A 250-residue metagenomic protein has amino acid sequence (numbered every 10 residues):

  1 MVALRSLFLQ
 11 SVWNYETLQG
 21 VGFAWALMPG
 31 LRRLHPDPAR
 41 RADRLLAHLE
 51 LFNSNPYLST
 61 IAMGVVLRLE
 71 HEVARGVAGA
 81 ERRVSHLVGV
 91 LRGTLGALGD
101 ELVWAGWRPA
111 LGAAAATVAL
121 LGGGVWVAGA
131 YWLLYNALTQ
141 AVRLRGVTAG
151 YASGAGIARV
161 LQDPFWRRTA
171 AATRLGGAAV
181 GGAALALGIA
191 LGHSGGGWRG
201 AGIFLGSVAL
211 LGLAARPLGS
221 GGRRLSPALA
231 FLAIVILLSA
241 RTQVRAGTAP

Functional and structural regions predicted by a protein language model:
M1-A80: Soluble N-terminal domains of membrane-associated systems
A80-H86, A149-R167: Juxtamembrane inter-helical linkers in multi-pass membrane proteins
H86-A119, A178-L185: Transmembrane alpha-helical segments and their cytosolic interface motifs in multi-pass membrane proteins
A116-G129, G188-G197: Helix-coil boundary and interhelical linker segments in multi-pass alpha-helical membrane proteins
G124-A158: Conserved mixed alpha/beta catalytic, RNA-binding, or beta-rich assembly cores of soluble enzyme, regulatory
T139, R143-V147, P164-S194: Alpha-helical transmembrane segments of helical membrane proteins, especially in multi-pass transport, channel
L210-I234: Interfacial loop-to-transmembrane junctions
V235-P250: Juxtamembrane boundary at the C-terminal end of a transmembrane helix
